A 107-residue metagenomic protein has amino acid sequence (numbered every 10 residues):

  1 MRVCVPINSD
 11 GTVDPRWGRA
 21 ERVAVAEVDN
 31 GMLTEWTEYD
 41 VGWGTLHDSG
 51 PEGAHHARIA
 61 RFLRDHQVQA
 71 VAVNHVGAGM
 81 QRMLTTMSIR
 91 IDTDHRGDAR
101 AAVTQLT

Functional and structural regions predicted by a protein language model:
M1-R58, D65, T85-T86, I91-T107: Non-catalytic interface/targeting segments
Q69: Short acidic/polar active-site loop segments enriched in Thr and Asp
A72-V73: Conserved SAM-binding loop
V76-R82: Short, glycine/polar-rich helix-capping loops at beta-to-alpha or helix-loop-helix junctions that flank or form
